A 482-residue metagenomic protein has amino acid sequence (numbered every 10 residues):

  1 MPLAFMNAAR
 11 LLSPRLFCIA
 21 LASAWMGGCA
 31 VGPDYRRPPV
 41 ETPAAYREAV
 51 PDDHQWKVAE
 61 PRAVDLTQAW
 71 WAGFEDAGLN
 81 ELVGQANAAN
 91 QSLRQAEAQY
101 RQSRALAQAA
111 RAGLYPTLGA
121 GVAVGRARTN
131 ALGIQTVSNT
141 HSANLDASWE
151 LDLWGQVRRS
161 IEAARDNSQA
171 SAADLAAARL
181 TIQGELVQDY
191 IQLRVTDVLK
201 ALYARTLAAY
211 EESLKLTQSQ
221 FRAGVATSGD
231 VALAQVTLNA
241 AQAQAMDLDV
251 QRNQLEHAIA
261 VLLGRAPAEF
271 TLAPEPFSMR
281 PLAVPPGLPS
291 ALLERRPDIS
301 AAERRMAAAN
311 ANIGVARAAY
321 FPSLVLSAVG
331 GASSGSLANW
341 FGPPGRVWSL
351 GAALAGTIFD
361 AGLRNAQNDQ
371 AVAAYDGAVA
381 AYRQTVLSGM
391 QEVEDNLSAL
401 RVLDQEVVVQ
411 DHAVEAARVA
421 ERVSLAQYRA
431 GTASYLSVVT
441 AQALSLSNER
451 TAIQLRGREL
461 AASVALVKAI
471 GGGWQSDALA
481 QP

Functional and structural regions predicted by a protein language model:
P2-L11, L16-L21, W25-A88, R165 (+4 more regions): Terminal intrinsically disordered/low-complexity segments used for targeting and assembly
V31-P38, A69, E75-Q85, A89 (+7 more regions): Small/polar-residue-enriched beta-strand and adjacent coil segments characteristic of outer-membrane beta-barrel
V157, D166, A172-L288, A399 (+5 more regions): Periplasmic alpha-helical coiled-coil/stalk elements that build and connect Gram-negative outer-membrane
F221-V225, Y428-T432, A469-G473: A short glycine-centered flexible hinge/capping loop motif at secondary-structure junctions
Q235-L238, E303-M306, V372, Q442-S445: Generic structural concept
L292, L326, L354, A371 (+11 more regions): Hydrophobic, well-ordered secondary-structure elements that form the walls of internal hydrophobic environments
S434-L446, S476-P482: Short histidine
